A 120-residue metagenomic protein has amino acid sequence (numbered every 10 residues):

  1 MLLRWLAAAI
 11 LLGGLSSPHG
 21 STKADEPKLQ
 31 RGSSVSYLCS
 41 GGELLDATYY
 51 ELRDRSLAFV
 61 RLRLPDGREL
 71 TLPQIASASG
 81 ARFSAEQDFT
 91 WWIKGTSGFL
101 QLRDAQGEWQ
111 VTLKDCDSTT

Functional and structural regions predicted by a protein language model:
M1-A7: Bacterial N-terminal signal peptides that target proteins for export
A9-H19: Hydrophobic h-region of N-terminal signal peptides that target proteins for export in Gram-negative bacteria
G20-T120: Cysteine-centric segments in proteins
